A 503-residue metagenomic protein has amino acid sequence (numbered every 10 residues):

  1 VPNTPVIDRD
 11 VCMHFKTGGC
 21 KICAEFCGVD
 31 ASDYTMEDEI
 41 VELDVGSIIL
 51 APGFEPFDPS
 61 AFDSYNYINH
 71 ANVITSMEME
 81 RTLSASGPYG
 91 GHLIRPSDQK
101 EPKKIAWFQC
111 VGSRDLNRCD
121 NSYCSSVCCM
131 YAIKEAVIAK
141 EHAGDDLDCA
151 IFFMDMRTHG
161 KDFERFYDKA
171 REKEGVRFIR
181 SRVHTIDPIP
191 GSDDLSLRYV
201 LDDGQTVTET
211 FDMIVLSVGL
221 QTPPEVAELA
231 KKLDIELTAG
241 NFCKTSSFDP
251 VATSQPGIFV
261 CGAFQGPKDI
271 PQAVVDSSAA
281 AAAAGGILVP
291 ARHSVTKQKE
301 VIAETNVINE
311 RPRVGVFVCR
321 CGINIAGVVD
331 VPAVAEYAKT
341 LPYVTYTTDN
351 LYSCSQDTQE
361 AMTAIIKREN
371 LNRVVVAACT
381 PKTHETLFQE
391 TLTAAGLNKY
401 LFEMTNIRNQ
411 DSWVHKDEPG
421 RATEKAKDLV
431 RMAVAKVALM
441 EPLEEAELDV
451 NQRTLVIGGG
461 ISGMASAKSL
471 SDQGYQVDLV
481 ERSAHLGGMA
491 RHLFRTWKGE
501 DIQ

Functional and structural regions predicted by a protein language model:
V1-Q503: Residues forming the flavin
